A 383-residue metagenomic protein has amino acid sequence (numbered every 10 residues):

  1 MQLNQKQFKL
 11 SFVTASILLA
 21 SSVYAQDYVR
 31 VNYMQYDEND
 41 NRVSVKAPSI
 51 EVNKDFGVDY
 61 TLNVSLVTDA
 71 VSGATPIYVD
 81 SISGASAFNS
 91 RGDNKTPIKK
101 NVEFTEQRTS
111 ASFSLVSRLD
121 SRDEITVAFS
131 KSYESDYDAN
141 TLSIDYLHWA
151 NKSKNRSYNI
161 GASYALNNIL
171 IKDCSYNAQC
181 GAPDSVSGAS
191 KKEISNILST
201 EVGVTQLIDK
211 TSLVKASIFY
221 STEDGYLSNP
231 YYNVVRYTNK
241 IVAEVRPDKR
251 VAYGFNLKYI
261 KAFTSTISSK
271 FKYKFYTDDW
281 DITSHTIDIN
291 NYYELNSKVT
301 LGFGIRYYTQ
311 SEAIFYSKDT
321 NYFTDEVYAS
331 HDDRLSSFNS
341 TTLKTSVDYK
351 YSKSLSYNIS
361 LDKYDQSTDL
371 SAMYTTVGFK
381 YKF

Functional and structural regions predicted by a protein language model:
M1-Y28, A178-D184: Cleavable N-terminal export/targeting peptides
D27-V29, D59-L62, S121-V127, S153-Y158 (+4 more regions): Repeated loop/turn-to-beta-strand initiation elements of outer-membrane beta-barrel proteins
Y33-D37, T68-S72, F129-S135, H148-A150 (+8 more regions): Transmembrane beta-strands of outer-membrane beta-barrel pores
Q35-E38, P97-N101, A128-Y133, S143-L147 (+6 more regions): Extracellular loop and loop/strand-boundary signature of outer-membrane beta-barrel proteins
D40-S44, E103-Q107, Y133-D138, W149-K152 (+6 more regions): Replace "Gram-negative outer membrane beta-barrel proteins" with "bacterial and organellar outer membrane beta-barrel
K46-I50, T109-F113, N140-I144, Y158 (+5 more regions): Hydrophobic, lipid-facing positions within transmembrane beta-strands of outer-membrane proteins
K54-F56, S117, H148-A150, Q206 (+6 more regions): Residue-level signature of outer-membrane beta-barrel architecture
S83-N101, F219-S221, L227-N256, T277-D288 (+3 more regions): Outer membrane beta-barrel transmembrane domains
